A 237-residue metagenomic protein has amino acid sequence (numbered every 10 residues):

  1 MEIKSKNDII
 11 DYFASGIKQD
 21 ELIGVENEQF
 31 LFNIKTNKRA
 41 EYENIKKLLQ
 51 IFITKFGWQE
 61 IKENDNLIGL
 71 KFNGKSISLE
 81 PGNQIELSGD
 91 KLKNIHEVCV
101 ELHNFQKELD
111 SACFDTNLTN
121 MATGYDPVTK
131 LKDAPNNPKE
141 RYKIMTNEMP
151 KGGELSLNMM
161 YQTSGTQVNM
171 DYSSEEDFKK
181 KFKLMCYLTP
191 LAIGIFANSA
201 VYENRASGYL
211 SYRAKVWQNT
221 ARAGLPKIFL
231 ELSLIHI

Functional and structural regions predicted by a protein language model:
M1-E154, Q162: Terminal catalytic/cofactor-binding subdomain
L79-I85, A134-P138, N169-E176, Q218-F229: A broadly tuned preference for mixed-charge, low-complexity surface segments
E108-A112, M160-D177, N204-K215: Short secondary-structure transition/capping segments
T116-A122, P190-L210: Flexible helix-coil linker/hinge segments at domain or subdomain boundaries
P127-P135, V201-K227: Short, conserved secondary-structure transition motifs
E140-I195: Internal, well-ordered domain-core segments that constitute the primary functional module of diverse proteins
I235-I237: Conserved small/polar residues in nucleotide/adenosyl-binding loops
